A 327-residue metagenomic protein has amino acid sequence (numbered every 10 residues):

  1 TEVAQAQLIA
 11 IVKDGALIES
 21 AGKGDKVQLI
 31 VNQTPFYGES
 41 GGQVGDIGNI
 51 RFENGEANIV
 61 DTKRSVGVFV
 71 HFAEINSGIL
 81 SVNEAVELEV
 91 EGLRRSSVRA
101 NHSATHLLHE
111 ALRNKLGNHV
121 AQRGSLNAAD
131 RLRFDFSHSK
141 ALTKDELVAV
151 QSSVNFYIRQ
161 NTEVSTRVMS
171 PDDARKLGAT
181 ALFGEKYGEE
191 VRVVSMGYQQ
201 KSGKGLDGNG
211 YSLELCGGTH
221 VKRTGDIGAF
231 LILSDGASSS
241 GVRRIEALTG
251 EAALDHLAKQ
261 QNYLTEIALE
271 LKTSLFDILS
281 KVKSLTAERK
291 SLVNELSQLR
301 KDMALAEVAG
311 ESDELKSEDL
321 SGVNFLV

Functional and structural regions predicted by a protein language model:
T1-V327: A glycine- and charged-residue-rich anion-binding loop/surface
